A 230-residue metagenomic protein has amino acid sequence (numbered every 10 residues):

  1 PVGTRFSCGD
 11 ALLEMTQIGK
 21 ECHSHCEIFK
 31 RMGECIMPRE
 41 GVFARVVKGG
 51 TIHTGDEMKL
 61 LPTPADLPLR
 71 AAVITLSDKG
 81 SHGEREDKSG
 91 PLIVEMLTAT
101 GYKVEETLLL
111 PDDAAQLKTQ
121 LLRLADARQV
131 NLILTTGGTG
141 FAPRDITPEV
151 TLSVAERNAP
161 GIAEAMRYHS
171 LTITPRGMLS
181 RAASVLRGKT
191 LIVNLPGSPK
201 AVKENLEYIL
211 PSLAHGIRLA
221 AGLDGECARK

Functional and structural regions predicted by a protein language model:
P1-L67: Metal-cofactor-dependent catalytic cores
H23, K88-P91, E207-S212: Short, solvent-exposed amphipathic alpha-helical segments in soluble enzyme and RNA/protein-processing domains
L61-A71, M96-A99, Q129, I217 (+1 more regions): SAM-dependent methyltransferases
D66-D112: Glycine-rich phosphate/diphosphate-binding loop of Rossmann-like nucleotide-binding domains
I74-T75, T135-T136, N194-P196: Short beta-strand segments
M96-T98, K103-T135, G140-A155: N-terminal small/polar loop signature for handling phosphorylated ligands or for N-terminal nucleophile
T147-K230: Proline/glycine-rich low-complexity loops and linkers
